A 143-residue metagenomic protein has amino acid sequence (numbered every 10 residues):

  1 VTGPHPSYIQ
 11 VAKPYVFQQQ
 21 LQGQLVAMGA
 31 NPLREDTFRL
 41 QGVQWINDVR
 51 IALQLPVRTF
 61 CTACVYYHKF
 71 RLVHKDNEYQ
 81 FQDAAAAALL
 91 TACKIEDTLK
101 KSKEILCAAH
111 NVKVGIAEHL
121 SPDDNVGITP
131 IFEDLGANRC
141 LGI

Functional and structural regions predicted by a protein language model:
V1-R58: A eukaryotic "domain-start" boundary segment
D36-I143: Structured all-alpha helical bundle cores of eukaryotic regulatory proteins
